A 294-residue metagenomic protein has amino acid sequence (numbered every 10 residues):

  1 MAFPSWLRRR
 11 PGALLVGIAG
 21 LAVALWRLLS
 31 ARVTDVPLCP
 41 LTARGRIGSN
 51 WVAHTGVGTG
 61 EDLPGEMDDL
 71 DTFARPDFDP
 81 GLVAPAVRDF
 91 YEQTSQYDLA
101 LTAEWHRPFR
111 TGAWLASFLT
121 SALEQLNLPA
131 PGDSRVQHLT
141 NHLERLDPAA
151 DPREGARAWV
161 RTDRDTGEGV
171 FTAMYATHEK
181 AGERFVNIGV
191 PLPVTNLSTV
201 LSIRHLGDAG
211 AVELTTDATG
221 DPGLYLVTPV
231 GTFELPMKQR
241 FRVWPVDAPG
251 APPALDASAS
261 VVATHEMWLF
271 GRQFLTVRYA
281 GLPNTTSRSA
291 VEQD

Functional and structural regions predicted by a protein language model:
M1-A53, D62, D68, S289 (+1 more regions): Short amphipathic, positively biased membrane-proximal segments that drive organelle/inner-membrane targeting
T34-L282: Soluble ligand-binding/transfer domains with enclosed cavities or grooves
A280-E292: A short, surface-exposed beta-strand/turn
